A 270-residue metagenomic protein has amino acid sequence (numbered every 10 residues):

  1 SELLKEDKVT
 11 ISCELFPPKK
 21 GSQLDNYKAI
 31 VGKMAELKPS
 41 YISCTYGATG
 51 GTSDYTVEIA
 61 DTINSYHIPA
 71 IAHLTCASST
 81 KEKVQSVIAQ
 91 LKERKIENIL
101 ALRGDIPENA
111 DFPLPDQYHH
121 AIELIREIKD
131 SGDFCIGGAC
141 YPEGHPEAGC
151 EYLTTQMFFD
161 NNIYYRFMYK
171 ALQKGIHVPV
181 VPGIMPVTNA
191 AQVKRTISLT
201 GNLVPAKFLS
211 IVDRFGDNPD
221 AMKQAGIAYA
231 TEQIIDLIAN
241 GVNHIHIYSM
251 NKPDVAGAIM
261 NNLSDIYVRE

Functional and structural regions predicted by a protein language model:
S1, S22-L24, G50-T62, T80-S86 (+3 more regions): Active-site-adjacent beta->alpha loops and helix N-cap segments on the catalytic face of soluble alpha/beta enzymes
S1-C13, K20, L209-S210, S264-E270: N-terminal amphipathic alpha-helix/helix-capping segment at the start of soluble metabolic enzymes
L4-E6, V31-E36, V57-H67, I88-I96 (+2 more regions): Acidic (Asp/Glu)-rich catalytic clusters
T10-N26, A48, A70-E82, G137-A148 (+1 more regions): Active-site mouth loops of central-metabolism enzymes
E14, I42, L91, G149 (+2 more regions): Conserved, mostly hydrophobic/aromatic
A29-T45: Catalytic domains of carbohydrate-active enzymes, especially glycoside hydrolases
Y41-T52, L74-C76, L100-L102, E151-D160 (+1 more regions): Catalytic beta/alpha-barrel core
P115-D116, H120-E143, Y169, Q173-I227 (+2 more regions): Active-site pocket-lining/capping segments in soluble small-molecule metabolic enzymes
